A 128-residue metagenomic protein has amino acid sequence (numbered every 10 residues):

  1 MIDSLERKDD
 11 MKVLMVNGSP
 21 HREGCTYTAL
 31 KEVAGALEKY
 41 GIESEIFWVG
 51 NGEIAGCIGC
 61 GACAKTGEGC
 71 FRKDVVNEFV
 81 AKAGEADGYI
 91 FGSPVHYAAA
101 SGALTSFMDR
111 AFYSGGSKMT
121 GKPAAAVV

Functional and structural regions predicted by a protein language model:
M1-D10: Short, Lys/Arg-enriched N-terminal segments with co-localized hydrophobic residues within the first ~10-30 amino acids
M11-I42: N-terminal beta1-alpha1 ligand-phosphate binding loop
T28-K31, G59-A62, A103-F107: Short, glycine/charged-enriched secondary-structure capping and boundary segments
I42-G52: A short beta-strand-loop structural module common to alpha/beta enzyme folds
G52-V80: Cysteine-cluster motifs in flexible loop/terminal segments that predominantly coordinate metals
F71-V128: Helix-loop-strand module that forms the ligand-binding subsite of alpha/beta enzymes
